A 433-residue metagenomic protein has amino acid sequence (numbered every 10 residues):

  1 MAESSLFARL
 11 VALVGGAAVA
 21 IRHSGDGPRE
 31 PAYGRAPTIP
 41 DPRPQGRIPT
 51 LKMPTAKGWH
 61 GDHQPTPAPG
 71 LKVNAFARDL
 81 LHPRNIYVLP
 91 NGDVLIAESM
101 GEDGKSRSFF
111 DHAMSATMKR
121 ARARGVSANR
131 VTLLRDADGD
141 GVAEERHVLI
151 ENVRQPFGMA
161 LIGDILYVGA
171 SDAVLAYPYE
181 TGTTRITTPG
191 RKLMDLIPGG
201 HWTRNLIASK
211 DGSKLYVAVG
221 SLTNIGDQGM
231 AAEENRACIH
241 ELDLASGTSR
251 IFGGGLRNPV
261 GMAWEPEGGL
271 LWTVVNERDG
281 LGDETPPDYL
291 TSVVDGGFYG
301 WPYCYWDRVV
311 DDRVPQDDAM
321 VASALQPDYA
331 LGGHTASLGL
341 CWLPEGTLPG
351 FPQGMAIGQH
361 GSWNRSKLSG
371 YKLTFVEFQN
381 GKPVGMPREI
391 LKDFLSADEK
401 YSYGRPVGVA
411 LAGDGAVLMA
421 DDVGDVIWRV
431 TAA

Functional and structural regions predicted by a protein language model:
M1-R29: Short amphipathic, positively biased membrane-proximal segments that drive organelle/inner-membrane targeting
G25-A68, D103-R107, D111-R122, V126 (+6 more regions): Beta-propeller domain segments
N74-A77, E145-I150, R191-L196, T248-G253 (+3 more regions): A short beta-strand motif characteristic of beta-propeller blades
L80-N91, N152-I165, G169, I197-K214 (+3 more regions): Beta-rich, blade/repeat-based domains predominating in secreted/periplasmic proteins but also intracellular
N91, S99-M100, S171-A173, Y179 (+4 more regions): Short loop/turn segments immediately following the C-termini of beta-strands
L95-A97, V168-G169, Y216-A218, W272-V275 (+2 more regions): Residue position within the beta-strands of beta-propeller blades
V142-I165, A170-K210, S221-N224: Asp-box/WD-like beta-propeller blade repeats and closely related beta-sheet repeat scaffolds
A410-A433: Blade-level signature of beta-propeller repeat domains, shared across WD40, Kelch, NHL, RCC1 and BNR/Asp-box propellers
